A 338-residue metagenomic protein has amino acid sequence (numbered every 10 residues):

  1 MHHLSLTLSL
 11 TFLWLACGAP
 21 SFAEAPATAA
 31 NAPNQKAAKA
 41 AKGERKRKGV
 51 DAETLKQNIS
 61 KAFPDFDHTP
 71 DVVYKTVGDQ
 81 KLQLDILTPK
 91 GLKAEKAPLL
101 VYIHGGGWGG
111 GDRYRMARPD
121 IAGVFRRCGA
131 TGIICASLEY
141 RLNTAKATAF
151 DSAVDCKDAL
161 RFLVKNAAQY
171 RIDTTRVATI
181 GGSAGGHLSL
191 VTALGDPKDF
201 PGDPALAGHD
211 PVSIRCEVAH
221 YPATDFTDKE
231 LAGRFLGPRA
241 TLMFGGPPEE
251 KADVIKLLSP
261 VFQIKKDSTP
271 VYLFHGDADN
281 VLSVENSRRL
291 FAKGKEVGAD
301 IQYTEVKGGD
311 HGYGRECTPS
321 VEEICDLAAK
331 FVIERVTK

Functional and structural regions predicted by a protein language model:
G43-E95: N-terminal cap/lid segment of alpha/beta-hydrolase-fold proteins
N58-A62, D67, D196-K198, A223 (+2 more regions): Mobile cap/lid helix-loop segments that gate and shape the active-site cleft of serine hydrolases
E95-G107: Short beta-strand element of the alpha/beta-hydrolase
Y114-A136: Short amphipathic alpha-helix adjacent to the substrate-entry channel of hydrolases
D158-L231: Primarily recognizes the serine-hydrolase "nucleophile elbow" in alpha/beta-hydrolase and SGNH/GDSL folds
D267, L273-H275, D279: Short beta-strand/loop motif that positions the catalytic acidic residue of the alpha/beta-hydrolase fold
N280-R289: Conserved alpha/beta-hydrolase "acid-adjacent" motif
G309-S320: Catalytic histidine-centered segment of alpha/beta-hydrolase-like enzymes
